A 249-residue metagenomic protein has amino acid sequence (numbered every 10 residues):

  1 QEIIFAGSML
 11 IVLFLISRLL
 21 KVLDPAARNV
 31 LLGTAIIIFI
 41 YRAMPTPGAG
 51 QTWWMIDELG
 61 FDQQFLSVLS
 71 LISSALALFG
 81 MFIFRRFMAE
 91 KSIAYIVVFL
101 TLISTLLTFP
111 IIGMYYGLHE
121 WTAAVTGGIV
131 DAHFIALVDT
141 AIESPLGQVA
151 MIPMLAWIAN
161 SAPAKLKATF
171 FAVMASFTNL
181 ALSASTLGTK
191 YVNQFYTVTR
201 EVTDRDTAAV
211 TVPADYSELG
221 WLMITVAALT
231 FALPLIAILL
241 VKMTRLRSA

Functional and structural regions predicted by a protein language model:
Q1, D24, I40-Y41, T46-V68: Short amphipathic helix-loop junctions that connect adjacent transmembrane helices in Major Facilitator Superfamily/SLC
Q1-I3, Y95-I96, N193-F231: A membrane-interface helix-boundary motif in multi-pass transporters
R18, M114-Y115, D215-A249: Multi-pass alpha-helical transporter architecture, strongest for 12-TM Major Facilitator/SLC carriers used
L31, Q63-Q64, H133, A162-A175: Loop-to-transmembrane helix entry/capping segments in MFS-fold secondary transporters and related SLC/MFSD carriers
F79-F99, H119, N193: Helix-to-loop junctions at the C-terminal end of transmembrane segments in multipass secondary transporters
L102-I129: C-terminal ends and interior cores of transmembrane alpha-helices in multi-pass membrane transporters/permeases
V149-P163, T169: Intracellular juxtamembrane helix-capping segments at the cytosolic ends of symmetry-related transmembrane helices
K165-V198: A late C-terminal transmembrane helix in Major Facilitator Superfamily
